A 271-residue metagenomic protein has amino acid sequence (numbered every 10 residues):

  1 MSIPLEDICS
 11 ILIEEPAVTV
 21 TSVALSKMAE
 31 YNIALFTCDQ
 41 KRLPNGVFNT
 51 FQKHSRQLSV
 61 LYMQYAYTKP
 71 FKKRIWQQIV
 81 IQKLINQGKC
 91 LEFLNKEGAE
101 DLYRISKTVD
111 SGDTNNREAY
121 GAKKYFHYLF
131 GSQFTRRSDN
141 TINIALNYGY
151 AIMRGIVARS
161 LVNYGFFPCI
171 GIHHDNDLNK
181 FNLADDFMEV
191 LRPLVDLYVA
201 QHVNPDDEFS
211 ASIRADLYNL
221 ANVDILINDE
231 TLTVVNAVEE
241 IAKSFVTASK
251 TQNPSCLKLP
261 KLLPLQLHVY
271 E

Functional and structural regions predicted by a protein language model:
L5-R56: Glycine/small-residue-rich interface belts in oligomeric ring/scaffold proteins and their assembly partners
E30, P44-N49, K53-E271: Active-site helix-to-loop segments that bind/position phosphate- or nucleotide-bearing substrates and donors across
